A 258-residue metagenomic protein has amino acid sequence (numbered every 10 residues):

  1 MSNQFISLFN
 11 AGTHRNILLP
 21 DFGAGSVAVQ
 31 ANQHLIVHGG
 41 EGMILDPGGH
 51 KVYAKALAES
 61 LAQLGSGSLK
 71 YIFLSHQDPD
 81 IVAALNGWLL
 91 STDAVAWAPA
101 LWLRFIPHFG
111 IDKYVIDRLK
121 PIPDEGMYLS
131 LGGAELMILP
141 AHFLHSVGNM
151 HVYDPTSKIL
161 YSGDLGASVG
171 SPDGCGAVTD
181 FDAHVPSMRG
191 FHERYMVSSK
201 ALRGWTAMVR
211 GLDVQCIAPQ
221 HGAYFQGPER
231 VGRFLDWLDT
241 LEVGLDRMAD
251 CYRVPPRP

Functional and structural regions predicted by a protein language model:
N3, N10, V95-N149, V197-A207: Metallo-beta-lactamase
N3-L61, H151-D154, K158-S162: Conserved beta-strand hairpin/beta-sheet module of binuclear metal-dependent hydrolase folds, prominently
L19-G25, G48-H50, I72-H76, L136-H142 (+1 more regions): Short, flexible loop segments at the rims of nucleotide/cofactor-binding pockets, characterized by
L45-P47, S68-Q77, A96-A100, L160-D164 (+3 more regions): Active-site neighborhood of phospho(di)ester-bond hydrolases with catalytic His/Asp-centered motifs
V52, Q77-V82, L103-I106, G126-M127 (+3 more regions): Active-site environment of divalent metal-dependent phosphoester hydrolases
V52-W97: Active-site metal-binding motif and surrounding structural segment of the metallo-beta-lactamase
E135, H142-P228, T240-L241: Metallo-beta-lactamase
H221-P258: Binuclear metal-ion centers of metallo-dependent hydrolases, dominated by the metallo-beta-lactamase
